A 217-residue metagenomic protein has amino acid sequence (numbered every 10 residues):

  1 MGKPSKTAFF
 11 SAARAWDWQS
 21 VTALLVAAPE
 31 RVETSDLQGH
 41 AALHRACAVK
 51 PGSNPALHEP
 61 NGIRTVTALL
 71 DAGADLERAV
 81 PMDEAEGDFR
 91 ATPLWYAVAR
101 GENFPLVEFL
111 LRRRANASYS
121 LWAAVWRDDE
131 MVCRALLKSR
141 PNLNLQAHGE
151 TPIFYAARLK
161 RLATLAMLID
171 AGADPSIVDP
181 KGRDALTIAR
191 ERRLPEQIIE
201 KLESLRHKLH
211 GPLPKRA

Functional and structural regions predicted by a protein language model:
M1-A8, E108-A123, S139, A171-D174 (+2 more regions): Ankyrin-repeat-protein effector appendages
M1-R45, V132-L145: N-terminal segments that cap or nucleate solenoid repeat domains
G2-F9, T34-G52, A79-Y96, N116-W126 (+2 more regions): Ankyrin-repeat boundary/"N-cap" motif
F9-F10, G39, L69-D71, L94 (+3 more regions): Short, intrinsically disordered, low-complexity terminal segments
S11-W16, R45-G62, E84-N103, A123-E130 (+2 more regions): Ankyrin repeat A-helix N-terminal signature
D17-L25, S53-D71, G101-L111, D129-K138 (+2 more regions): Ankyrin repeat structural motif
E30-E33, G73-E77, R114-N116, R140-N144 (+1 more regions): The conserved C-terminal loop/turn that links adjacent ankyrin repeats
P152, A157-A171, P175, D179 (+1 more regions): Structured catalytic/translocation cores of nucleotide/phosphate-coupled proteins
